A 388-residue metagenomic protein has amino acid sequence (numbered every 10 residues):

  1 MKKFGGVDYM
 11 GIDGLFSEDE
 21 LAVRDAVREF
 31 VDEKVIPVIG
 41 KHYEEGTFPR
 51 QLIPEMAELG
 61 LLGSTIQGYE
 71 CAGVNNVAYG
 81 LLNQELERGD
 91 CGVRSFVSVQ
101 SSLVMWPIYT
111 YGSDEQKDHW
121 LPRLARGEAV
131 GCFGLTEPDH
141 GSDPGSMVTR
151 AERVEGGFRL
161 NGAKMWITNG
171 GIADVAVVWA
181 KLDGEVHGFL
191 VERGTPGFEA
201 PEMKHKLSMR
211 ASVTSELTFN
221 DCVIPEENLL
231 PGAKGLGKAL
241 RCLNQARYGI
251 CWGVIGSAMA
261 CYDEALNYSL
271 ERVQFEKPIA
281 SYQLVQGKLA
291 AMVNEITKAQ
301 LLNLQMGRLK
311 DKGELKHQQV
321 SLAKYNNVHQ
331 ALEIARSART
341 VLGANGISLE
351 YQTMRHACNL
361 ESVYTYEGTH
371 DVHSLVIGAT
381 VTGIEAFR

Functional and structural regions predicted by a protein language model:
M1-C91, F96-V99, Y111-Q116, R123-E128 (+4 more regions): Alpha-helical interface subdomain recognition
V74, D143-G145, N169-A173, R210-S212 (+1 more regions): Short glycine/proline-enriched turns and hinge-like loops at secondary-structure junctions
T110-G112, E152, V178-K181, L190-E192 (+3 more regions): Short beta-strand-to-turn element immediately C-terminal to the catalytic PLP-Schiff-base lysine in fold type I
L124, D139-S142, W166-N169, K181 (+1 more regions): Short Gly/Pro-enriched turn/cap motifs at secondary-structure boundaries
G127-L135: A short, Trp-centered hydrophobic/proline-enriched beta-strand micro-motif
S146, G194-P225: Flexible, small-/acidic-enriched active-site or ligand-binding loops
V148, G157, N161-A200: A short core secondary-structure module
S215-R241: A short, charged helix-loop
